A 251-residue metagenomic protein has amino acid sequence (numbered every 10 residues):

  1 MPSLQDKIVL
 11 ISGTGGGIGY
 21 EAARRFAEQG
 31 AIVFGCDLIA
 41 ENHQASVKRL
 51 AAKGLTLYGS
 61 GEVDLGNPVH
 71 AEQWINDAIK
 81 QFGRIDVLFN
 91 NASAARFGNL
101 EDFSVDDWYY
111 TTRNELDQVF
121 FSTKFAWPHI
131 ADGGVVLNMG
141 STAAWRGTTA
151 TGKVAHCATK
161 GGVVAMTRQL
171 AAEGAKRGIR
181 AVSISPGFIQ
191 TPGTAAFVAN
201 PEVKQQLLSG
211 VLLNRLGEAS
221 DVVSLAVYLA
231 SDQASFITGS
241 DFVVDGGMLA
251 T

Functional and structural regions predicted by a protein language model:
S3, V227, T238-T251: Short C-terminal tail/terminal secondary-structure segment of NAD(P)H-dependent dehydrogenase/reductase domains
I8, G15-G17: Conserved glycine-rich cofactor-binding loop
Q29-A45: Conserved glycine-rich Rossmann-like NAD(P)H-binding loop of the short-chain dehydrogenase/reductase
N99-L100, D107-T112, L207: Substrate-binding pocket helix/loop in short-chain dehydrogenase/reductase
T123, T159, T167: Active-site helix of classical SDR
P128, R168, A172-K176, S235: Alpha-helical segment proximal to the catalytic Tyr-Lys
S141: Residue(s) in the substrate-gating loop at a strand-loop-helix junction that position the organic substrate next
